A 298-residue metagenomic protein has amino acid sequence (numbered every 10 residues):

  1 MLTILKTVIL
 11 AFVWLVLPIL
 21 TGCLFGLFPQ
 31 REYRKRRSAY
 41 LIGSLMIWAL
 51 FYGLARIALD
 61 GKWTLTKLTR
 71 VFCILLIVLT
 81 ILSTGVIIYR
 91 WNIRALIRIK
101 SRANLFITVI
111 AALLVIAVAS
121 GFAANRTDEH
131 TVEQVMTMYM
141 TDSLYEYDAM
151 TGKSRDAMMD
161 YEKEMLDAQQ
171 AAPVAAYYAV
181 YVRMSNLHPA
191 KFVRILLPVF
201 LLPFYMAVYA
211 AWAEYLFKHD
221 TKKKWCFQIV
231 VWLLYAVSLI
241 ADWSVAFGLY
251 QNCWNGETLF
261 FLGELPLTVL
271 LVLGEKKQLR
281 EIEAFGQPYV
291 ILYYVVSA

Functional and structural regions predicted by a protein language model:
M1-S101: Membrane-embedded, hydrophobic transmembrane alpha-helices
L17-T21, W254-R280: Specific aromatic-rich, kink-prone transmembrane helix
T21-R37, D60, V208-W232, G274: Transmembrane alpha-helical segments of multipass membrane enzymes and assembly factors that act on membrane-embedded
P29-I47, S101-F106, T221-V230, I282-V290: Membrane-interfacial loop-to-transmembrane alpha-helix junctions, especially the N-terminal start
I47-L54, W232-A241, V295-A298: Aromatic-anchored segments of alpha-helical transmembrane domains
L59, R280-A298: Membrane-interface alpha helices of multi-pass inner-membrane proteins
S101-G121: Internal/C-terminal transmembrane anchor helices
V115-Y235, S244-W254, G263: Active-site lumenal/periplasmic loops and adjacent helix-entry segments of GT-C-fold, multi-pass membrane
